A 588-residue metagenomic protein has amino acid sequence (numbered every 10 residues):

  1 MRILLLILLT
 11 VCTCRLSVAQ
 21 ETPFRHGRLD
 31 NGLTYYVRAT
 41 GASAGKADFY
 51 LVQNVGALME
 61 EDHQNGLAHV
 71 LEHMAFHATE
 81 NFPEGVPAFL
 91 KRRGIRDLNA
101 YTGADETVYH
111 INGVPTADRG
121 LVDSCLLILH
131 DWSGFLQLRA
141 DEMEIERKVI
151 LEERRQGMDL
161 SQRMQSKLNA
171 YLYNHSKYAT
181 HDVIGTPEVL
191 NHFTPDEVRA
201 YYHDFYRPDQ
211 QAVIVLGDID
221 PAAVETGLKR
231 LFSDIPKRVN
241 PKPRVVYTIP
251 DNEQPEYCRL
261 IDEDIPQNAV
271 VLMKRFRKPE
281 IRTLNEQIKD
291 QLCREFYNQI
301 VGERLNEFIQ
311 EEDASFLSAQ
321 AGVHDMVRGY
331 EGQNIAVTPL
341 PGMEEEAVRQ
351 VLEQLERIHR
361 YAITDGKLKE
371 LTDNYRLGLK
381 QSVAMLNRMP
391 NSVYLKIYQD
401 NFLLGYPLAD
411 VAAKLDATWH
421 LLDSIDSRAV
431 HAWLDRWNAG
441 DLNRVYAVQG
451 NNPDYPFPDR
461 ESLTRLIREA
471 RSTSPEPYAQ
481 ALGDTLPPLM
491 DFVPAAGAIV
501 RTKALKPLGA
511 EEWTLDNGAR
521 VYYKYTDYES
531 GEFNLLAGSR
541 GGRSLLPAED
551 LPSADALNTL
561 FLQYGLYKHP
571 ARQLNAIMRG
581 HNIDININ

Functional and structural regions predicted by a protein language model:
M1-T22: Bacterial Sec-dependent N-terminal signal peptides
L16-V37, D220-Q287, Q291-L292, N298 (+7 more regions): Proteolytic maturation boundary segments
G32, L51, H69, Y109 (+13 more regions): Buried hydrophobic packing residues in well-ordered domains
S43-F89, L272, R282-R304, G518 (+1 more regions): Active/ligand-binding-proximal structured segments within catalytic/core domains that scaffold catalytic residues
V55-A68, H73-R163, V189-Q210, D220-A223 (+3 more regions): Active-site-adjacent, His/Asp/Glu-enriched structural segments that form or flank metal-binding and acid/base networks
T79, C125-I128, W132, G157-P208 (+10 more regions): Scaffold signal of the M16-like zinc-metallopeptidase fold and its non-catalytic homologs
P87-K91, L136-R155, D220, V239-E253 (+5 more regions): Acidic/histidine-enriched alpha-helical segments
V270, R277-E280, Q287-D365: Structured mid-domain segments that build the active-site/substrate or prosthetic-cofactor binding neighborhood
